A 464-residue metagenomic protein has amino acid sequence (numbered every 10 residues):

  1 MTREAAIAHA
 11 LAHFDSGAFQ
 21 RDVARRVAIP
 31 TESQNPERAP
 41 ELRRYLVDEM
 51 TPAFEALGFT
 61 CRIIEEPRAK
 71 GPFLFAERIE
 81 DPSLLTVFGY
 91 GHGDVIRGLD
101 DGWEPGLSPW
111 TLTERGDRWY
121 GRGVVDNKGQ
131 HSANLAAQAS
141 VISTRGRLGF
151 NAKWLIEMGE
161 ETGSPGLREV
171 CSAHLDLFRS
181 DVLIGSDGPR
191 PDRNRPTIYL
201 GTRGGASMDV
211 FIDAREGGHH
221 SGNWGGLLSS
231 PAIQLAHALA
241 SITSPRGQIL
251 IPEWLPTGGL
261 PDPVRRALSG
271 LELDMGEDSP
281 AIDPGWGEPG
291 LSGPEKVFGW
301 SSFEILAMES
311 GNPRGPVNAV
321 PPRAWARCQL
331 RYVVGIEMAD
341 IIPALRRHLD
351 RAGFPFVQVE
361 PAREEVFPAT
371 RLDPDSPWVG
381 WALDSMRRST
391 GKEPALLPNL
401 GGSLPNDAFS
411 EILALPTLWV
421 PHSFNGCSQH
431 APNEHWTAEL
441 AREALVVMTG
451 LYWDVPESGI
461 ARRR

Functional and structural regions predicted by a protein language model:
T2-V124, S143-F150, C328: Acidic/His- and Gly-rich active-site-bordering loop/insert found across diverse amide/peptide-bond hydrolases
P82-L84, I96, D192-R193, L250-G315 (+4 more regions): An extended, acidic, His-containing surface patch that forms the Zn2+-binding/catalytic region of metallohydrolases
G93-V95, R118, L155-S164, S186-R190 (+3 more regions): Acidic, glycine-rich active-site loops and adjacent beta-strand->loop/helix elements that engage anionic groups
W119, G123-G201, I460-R463: Acidic/histidine-rich catalytic neighborhood of metal-dependent amide-processing enzymes
V125, E216, L330-M338, F367: A generic structural motif
I198-D213, L418-S423: Flexible glycine/proline-rich, aromatic-decorated loop/lid segments
G225-R246: A short core secondary-structure module
